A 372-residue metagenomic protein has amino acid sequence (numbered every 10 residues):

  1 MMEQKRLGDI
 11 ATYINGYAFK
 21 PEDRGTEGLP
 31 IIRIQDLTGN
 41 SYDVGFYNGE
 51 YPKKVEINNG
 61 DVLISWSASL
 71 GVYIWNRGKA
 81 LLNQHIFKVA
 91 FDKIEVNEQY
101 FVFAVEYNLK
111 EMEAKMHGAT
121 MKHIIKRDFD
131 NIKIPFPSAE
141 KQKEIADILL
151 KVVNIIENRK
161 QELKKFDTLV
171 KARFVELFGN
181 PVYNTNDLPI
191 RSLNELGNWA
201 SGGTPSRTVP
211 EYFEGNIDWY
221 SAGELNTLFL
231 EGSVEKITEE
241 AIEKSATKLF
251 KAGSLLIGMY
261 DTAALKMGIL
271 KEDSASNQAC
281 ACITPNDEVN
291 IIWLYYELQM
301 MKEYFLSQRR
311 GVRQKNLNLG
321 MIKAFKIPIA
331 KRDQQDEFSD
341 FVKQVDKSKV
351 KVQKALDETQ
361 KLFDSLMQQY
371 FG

Functional and structural regions predicted by a protein language model:
M1-Y17, N131-D147, N158-G203, A324 (+2 more regions): Non-catalytic DNA-recognition/assembly elements of restriction-modification systems
K5-K20, P30-N59, R191-V209, G223-A252 (+1 more regions): Sequence-specific dsDNA recognition surfaces
K20-E27, G118, N186-P189, S206-E214: Short coil/turn segments at secondary-structure boundaries
R33, P52-E106, S221, T238-Q299 (+1 more regions): A short beta-sheet element
L37-N40, S69, K88, E111 (+3 more regions): Active-site/binding-pocket entry motifs
E50-Y51, E157, K244, G311 (+1 more regions): Short, solvent-exposed loop/turn positions at domain surfaces that link secondary-structure elements or cap domain
W66, A80-F87, G118-E140, M259-Y260 (+2 more regions): A short glycine-rich beta-alpha junction/loop motif
V105-L109, E113, V153, Q299-K302 (+2 more regions): Short amphipathic alpha-helical signal-transduction/dimerization elements
